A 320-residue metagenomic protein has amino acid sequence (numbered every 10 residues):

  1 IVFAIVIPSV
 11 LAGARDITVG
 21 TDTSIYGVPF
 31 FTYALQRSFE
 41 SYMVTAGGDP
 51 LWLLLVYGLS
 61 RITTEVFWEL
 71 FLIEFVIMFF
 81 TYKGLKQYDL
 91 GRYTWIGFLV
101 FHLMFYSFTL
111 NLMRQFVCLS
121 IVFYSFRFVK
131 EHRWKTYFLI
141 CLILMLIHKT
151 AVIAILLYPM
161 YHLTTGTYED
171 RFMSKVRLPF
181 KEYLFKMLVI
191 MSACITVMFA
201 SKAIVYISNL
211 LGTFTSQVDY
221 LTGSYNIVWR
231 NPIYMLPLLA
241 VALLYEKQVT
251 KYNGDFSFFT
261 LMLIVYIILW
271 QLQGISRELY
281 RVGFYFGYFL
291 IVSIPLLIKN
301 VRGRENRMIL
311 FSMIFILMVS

Functional and structural regions predicted by a protein language model:
I1-F71, S320: TM-lumen/periplasm interface segments of multi-pass membrane proteins, especially the first transmembrane helix
S24-V28, A34, F39-E40, L53 (+1 more regions): Alpha-helical transmembrane segments and terminal signal-anchor/GPI-anchor hydrophobic tails, characterized by long
V56-S60, E69-F80, Q115, I121 (+1 more regions): Transmembrane alpha-helices of multi-pass, membrane-embedded glycan-processing enzymes that use lipid-linked
Y82-L103: Transmembrane-helix signature of polytopic, membrane-embedded enzymes that assemble or transfer cell-envelope glycans
L110-F116: Short acidic/glycine- and proline-prone juxtamembrane loop motifs at membrane-interface regions of multi-pass membrane
V122-K135: Membrane-interface transmembrane helices that cradle and orient dolichyl/undecaprenyl
Y137-L139, T150-Y161: Transmembrane-embedded, aromatic-rich helix segments that form part of the hydrophobic channel/pocket engaging
E182-M191, R302-S320: Signature aromatic-anchored transmembrane alpha helix within multi-pass, membrane-resident enzymes that catalyze glycan
